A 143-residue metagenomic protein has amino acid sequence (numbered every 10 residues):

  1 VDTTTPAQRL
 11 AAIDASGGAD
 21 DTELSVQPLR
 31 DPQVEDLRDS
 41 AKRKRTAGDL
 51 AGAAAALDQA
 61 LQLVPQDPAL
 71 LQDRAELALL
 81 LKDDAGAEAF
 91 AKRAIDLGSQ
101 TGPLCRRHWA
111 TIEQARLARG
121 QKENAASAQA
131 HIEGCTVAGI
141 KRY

Functional and structural regions predicted by a protein language model:
L24-A55: Alpha-helical segment of the N-proximal tetratricopeptide repeat
Q59-A60, R93-A94, I132: Canonical positions in the second alpha-helix
L70, L104, H108, K141-R142: TPR alpha-solenoid repeat register
